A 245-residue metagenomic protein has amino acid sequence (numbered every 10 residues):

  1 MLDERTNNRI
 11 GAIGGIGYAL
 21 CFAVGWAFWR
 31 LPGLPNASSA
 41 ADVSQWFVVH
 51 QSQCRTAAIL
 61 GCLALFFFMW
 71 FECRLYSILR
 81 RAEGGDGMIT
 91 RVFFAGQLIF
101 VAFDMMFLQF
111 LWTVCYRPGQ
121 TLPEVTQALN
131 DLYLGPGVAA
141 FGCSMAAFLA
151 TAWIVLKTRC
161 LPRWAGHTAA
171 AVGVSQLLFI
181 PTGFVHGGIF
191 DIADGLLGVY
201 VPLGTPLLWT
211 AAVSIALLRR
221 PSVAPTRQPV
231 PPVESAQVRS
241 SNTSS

Functional and structural regions predicted by a protein language model:
M1-S245: Hydrophobic, aromatic-enriched alpha-helical segments typical of multi-pass transmembrane helices
